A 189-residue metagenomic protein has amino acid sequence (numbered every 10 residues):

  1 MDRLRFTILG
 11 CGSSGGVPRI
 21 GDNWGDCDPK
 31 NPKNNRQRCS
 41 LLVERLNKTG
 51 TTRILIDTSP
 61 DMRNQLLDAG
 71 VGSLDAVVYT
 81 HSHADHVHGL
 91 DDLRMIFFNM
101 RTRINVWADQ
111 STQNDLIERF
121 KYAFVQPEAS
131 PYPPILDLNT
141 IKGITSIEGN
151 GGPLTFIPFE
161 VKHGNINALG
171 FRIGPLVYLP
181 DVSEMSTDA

Functional and structural regions predicted by a protein language model:
M1-L179, S183-D188: Binuclear metal-dependent hydrolase catalytic cores
